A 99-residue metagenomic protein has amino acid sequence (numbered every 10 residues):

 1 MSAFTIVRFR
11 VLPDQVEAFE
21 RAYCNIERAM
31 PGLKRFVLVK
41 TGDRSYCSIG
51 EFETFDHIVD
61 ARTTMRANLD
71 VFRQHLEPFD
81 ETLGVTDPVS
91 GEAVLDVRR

Functional and structural regions predicted by a protein language model:
M1-F4, F9-R10, R35-C47, F72-R99: Glycine-rich beta-strand-turn "strand-cap" elements at beta-sheet edges
R8-E20: Short, surface-exposed ligand-recognition loops at beta-strand->loop->(often short) alpha-helix junctions that present
D14, D43, D56: Short alpha-helical
E17-F19, S48, I58-D60, R98: Short acidic, gly/pro-rich beta-turn/loop elements at beta-sheet edges and active-site/ligand-binding grooves
N25-R35, E51-D87: An amphipathic, aromatic/His-enriched active-site/gating alpha helix that lines ligand/cofactor pockets
